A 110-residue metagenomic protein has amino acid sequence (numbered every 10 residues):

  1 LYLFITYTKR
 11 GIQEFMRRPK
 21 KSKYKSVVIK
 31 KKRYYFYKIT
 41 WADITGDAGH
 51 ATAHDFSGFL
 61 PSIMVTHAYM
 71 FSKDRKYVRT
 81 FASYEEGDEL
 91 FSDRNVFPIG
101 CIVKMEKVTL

Functional and structural regions predicted by a protein language model:
L1-F15: Short, Lys/Arg-enriched N-terminal segments with co-localized hydrophobic residues within the first ~10-30 amino acids
F15-L110: Conserved RNA-binding domains used in RNP assembly and mRNA/RNA metabolism
